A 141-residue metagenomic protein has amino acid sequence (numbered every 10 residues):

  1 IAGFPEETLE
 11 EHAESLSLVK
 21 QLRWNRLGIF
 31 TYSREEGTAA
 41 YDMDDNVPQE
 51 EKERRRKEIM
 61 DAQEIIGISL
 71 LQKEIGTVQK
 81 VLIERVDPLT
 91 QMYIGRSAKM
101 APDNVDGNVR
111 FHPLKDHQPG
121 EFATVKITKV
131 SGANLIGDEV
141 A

Functional and structural regions predicted by a protein language model:
I1-T38, E58-I66: Conserved C-terminal portion of the radical SAM core fold that forms the substrate/S-adenosylmethionine-binding
D42-A141: Terminal RNA-binding accessory module
